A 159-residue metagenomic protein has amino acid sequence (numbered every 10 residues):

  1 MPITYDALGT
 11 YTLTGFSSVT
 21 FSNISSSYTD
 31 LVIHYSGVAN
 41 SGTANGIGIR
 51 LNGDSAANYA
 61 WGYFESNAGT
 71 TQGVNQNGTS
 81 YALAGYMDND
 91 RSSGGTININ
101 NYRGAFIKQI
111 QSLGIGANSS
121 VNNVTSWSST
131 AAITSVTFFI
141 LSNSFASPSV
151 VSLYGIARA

Functional and structural regions predicted by a protein language model:
M1-A159: Surface-exposed molecular-recognition determinants
